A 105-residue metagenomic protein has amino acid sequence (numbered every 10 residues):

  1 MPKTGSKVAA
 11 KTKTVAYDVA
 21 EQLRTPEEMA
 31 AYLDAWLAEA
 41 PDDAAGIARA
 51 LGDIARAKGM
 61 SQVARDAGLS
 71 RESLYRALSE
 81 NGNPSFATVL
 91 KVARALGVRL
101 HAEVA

Functional and structural regions predicted by a protein language model:
M1-R49, D53: N-terminal flexible/basic segments that precede or flank functional cores
Y32, L74-R76, P84: Extended, folded domain segments that form the structural surfaces/walls around functional sites
R56-R76: Short alpha-helical DNA-recognition segment
S85-E103: DNA major-groove recognition helix of helix-turn-helix/homeodomain DNA-binding modules
